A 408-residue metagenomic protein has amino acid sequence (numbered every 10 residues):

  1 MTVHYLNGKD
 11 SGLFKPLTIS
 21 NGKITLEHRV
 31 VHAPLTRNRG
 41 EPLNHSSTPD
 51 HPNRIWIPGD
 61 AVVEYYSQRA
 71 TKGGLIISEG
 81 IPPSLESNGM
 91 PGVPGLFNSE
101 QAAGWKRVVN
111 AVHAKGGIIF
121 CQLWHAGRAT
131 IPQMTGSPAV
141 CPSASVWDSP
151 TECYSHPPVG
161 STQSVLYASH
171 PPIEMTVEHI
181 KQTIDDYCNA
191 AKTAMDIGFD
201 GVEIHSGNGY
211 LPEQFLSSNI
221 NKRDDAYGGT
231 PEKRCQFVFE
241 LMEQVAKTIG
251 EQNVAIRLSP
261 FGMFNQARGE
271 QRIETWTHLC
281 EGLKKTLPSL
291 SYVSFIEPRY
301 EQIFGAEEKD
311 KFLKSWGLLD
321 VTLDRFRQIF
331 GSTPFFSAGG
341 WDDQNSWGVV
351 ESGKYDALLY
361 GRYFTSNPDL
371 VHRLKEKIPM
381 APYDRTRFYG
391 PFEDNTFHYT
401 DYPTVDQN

Functional and structural regions predicted by a protein language model:
M1-N408: Flavin-dependent oxidoreductase catalytic cores
